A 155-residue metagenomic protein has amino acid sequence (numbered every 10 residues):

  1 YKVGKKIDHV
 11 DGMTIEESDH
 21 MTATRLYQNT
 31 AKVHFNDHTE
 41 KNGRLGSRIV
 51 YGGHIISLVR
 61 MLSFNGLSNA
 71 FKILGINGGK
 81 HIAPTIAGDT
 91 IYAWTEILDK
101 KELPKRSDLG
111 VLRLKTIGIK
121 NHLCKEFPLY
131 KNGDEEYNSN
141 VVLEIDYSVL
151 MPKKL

Functional and structural regions predicted by a protein language model:
Y1-V50: Catalytic strand-loop segment that frames the active site of acyl-thioester-processing enzymes
K2, N69, N138-N140: A generic structural signal for short, non-catalytic loop/turn and secondary-structure boundary residues
D8, G12-T14, K80, S148-L150: Generic structural detector for well-ordered beta-strands
H20, G75, P104-K105: Sparse recognition of residues in long alpha-helices and their boundaries
A31-V33, I73-L74, G79-K80, V111 (+1 more regions): Short, intrinsically disordered/low-complexity patches at protein termini and at juxtamembrane boundaries
R44, V50, I56-K100: Hydrophobic beta-strand-centered segment that forms part of the acyl-chain substrate-binding groove
A87, W94-L155: HotDog/MaoC-like acyl-thioester-processing domains
